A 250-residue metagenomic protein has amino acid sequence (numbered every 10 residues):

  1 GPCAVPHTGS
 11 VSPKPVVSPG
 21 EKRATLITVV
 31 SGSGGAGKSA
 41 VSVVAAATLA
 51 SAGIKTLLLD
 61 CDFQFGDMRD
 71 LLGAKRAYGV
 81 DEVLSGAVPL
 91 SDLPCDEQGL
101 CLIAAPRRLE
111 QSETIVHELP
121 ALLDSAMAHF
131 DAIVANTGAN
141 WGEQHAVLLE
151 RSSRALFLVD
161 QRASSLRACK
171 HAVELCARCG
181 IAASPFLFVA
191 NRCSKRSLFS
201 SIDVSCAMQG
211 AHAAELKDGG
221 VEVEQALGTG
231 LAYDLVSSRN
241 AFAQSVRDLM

Functional and structural regions predicted by a protein language model:
G1-L26, S85, R178, F186 (+2 more regions): Acidic-aromatic/histidine active-site loop/patch
C3, G73-Y78, L175-C176, V204-A207 (+1 more regions): Short, hinge-like loop/turn segments at secondary-structure boundaries
V17-L59: Walker A (P-loop) phosphate-binding motif
V41, R69-L71, G228: Short acidic, glycine/serine/threonine-rich loops at helix termini
L49-R107: Phosphate-binding loop that captures ATP/GTP phosphates
V80-E82, R107-T114, A163-S164: Flexible beta-alpha connector loops of hexameric P-loop NTPases
H117-D218, E224-Q225: Conserved catalytic-core segment of NTP-binding enzymes
A226-V246: C-terminal boundary of histidine-terminating zinc-finger modules
